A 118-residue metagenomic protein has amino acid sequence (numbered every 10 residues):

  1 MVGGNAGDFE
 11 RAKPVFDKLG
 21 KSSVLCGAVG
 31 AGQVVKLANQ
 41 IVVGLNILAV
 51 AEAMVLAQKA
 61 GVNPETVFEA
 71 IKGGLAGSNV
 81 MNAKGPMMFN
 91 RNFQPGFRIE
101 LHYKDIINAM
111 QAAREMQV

Functional and structural regions predicted by a protein language model:
V2-V35, G44-S78, A112: Internal alpha-helical scaffold of NAD(P)-dependent oxidoreductase catalytic cores
V29, Q33, G77-V118: Interdomain hinge/lid region at the active-site interface of Rossmann-like NAD(P)-dependent oxidoreductases
V42, K72, R91-Q94: Alpha-helical ligand/cofactor-binding cores
V42-L45, L101: Glycosyltransferase donor-binding loop in the core domain
